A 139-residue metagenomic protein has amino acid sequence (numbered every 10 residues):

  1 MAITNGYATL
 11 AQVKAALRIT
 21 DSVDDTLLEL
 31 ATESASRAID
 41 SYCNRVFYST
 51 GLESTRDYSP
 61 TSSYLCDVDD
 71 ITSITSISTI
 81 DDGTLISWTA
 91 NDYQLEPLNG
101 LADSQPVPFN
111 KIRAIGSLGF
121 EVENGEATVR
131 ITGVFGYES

Functional and structural regions predicted by a protein language model:
M1-S139: Divalent metal-cofactor coordination and adjacent catalytic microenvironments
